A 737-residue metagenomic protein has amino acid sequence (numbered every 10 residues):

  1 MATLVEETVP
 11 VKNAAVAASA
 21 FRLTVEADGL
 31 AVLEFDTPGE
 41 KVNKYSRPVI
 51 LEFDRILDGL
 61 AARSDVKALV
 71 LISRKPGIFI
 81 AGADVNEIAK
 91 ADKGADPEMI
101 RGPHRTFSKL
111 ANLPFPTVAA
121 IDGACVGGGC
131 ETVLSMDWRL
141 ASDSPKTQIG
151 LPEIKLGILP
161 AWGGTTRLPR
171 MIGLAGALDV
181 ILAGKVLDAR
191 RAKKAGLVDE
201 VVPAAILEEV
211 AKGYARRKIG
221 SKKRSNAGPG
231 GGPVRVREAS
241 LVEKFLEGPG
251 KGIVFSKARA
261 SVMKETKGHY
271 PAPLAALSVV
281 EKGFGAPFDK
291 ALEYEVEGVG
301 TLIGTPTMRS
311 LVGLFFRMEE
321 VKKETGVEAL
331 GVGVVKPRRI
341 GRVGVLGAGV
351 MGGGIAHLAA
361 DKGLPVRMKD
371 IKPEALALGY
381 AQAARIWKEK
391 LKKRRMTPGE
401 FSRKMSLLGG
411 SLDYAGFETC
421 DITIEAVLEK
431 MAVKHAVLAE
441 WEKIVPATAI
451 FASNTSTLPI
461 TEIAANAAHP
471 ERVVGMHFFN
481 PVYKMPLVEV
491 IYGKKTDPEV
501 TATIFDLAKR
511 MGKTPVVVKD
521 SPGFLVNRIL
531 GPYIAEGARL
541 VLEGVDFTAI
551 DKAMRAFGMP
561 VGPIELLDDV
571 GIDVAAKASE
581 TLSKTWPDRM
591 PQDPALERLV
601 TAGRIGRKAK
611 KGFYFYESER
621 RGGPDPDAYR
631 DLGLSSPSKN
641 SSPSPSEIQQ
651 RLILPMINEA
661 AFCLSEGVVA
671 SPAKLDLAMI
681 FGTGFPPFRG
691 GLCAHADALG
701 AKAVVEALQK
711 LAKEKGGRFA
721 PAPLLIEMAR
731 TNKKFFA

Functional and structural regions predicted by a protein language model:
A2-I72, G94, R101-G102, S108: Conserved CoA-thioester-binding segment of acyl-CoA-metabolizing enzymes
T3, A17, F21-D28, D36 (+6 more regions): N-terminal glycine-rich phosphate-binding loop for ADP-containing cofactors
P48, A62, K75-K90, F107: Amphipathic alpha-helical interaction surfaces in cytosolic regulatory modules
A68, P114-P116, Q148, I450 (+1 more regions): Proline-centered loop/turn at the N-terminus of a beta-strand
L71, D84, T132-V133, A192 (+2 more regions): Hydrophobic/aromatic residues within transmembrane alpha-helices of multi-pass small-molecule transporters
R74, H104, S108-L156, P160 (+2 more regions): Glycine-rich beta-to-alpha active-site loop
P76-I80, V126-G127, L458-P459: Short, active-site-adjacent cap segments at secondary-structure transitions
